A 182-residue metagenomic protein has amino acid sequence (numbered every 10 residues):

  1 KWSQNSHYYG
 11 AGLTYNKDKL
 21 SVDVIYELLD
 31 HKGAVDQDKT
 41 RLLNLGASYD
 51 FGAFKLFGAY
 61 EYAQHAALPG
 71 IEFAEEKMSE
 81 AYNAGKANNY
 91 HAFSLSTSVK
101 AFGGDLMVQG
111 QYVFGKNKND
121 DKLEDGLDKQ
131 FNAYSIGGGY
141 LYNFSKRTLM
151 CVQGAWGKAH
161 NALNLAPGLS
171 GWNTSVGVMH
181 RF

Functional and structural regions predicted by a protein language model:
K1-Y8, I25: Solvent-exposed adhesion/ligand-recognition segments of exported proteins
G10-G137: Detector for outer-membrane/organellar transmembrane beta-barrel domains, recognizing the amphipathic beta-strand
K100-D105, F144-M150: Short loop/turn motifs that connect adjacent beta-strands in outer-membrane beta-barrel proteins
G126-L127, N164-P167: Short proline/glycine-enriched turn/loop segments at secondary-structure junctions
A155-A159: A short, acidic, flexible beta-alpha connecting loop/helix-capping segment that sits on the rim of active
L169-F182: Outer-membrane beta-barrel "beta-signal"
